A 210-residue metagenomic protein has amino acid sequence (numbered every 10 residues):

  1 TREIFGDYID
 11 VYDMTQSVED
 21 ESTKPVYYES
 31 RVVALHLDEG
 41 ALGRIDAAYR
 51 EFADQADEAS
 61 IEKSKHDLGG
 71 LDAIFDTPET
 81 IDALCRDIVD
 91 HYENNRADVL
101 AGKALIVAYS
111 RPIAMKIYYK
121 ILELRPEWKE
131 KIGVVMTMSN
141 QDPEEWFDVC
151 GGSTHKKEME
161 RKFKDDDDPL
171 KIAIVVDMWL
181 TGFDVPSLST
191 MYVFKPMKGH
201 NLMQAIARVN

Functional and structural regions predicted by a protein language model:
T1, A34-L37, P112-K116, N140-E144 (+2 more regions): Flexible loop/turn segments at secondary-structure boundaries
T1-D7, G43-I45, K120-R125, W146-G151 (+2 more regions): Short secondary-structure boundary/capping segments
R2-A101, Y118: Interdomain helical connector at the RecA1-RecA2 junction of SF1/SF2 helicase-like NTPases
D7-I9, D20-V26, A101-G102, E127-I132 (+2 more regions): Short glycine-/polar-rich loops that comprise or flank the Walker A/P-loop and associated switch/sensor motifs
Y28-E29, L202-N210: Conserved segment of the helicase C-terminal RecA-like domain
K65-V175: Conserved C-terminal RecA-like helicase domain
K171-V175, W179-I206: A short beta-strand element within the Helicase C-terminal
